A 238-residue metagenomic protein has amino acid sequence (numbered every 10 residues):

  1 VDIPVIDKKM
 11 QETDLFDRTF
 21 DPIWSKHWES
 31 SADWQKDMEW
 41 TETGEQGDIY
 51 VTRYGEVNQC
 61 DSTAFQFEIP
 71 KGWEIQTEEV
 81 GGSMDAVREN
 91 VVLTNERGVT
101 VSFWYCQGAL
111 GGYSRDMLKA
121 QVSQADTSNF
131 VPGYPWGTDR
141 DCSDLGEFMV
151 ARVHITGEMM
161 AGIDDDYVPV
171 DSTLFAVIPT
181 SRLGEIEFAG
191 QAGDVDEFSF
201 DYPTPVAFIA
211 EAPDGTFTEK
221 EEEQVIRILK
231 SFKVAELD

Functional and structural regions predicted by a protein language model:
V1, D7, F16-T19, I23 (+1 more regions): Short, well-structured beta-strand
V1-D2, E45: Bacterial Sec-dependent signal peptides at the C-terminal "C-region" and cleavage site
V5, E12, I23, W28 (+6 more regions): Generic low-complexity segments that are intrinsically disordered, proline-rich and/or Lys/Arg-biased
V5, P22, T41, I75 (+1 more regions): Assembly/interface hotspot detector across virion components, adhesins/toxins, and nucleic-acid enzymes
M10, D14-D61: N-terminal low-complexity, Pro/Thr/Ser-rich intrinsically disordered segments that act as propeptides or flexible
F20-I23, W28, A64-E79, L229-V234: Short conserved aromatic/hydrophobic patches within beta-strands of well-structured domains
V57, S62-M160: Secretory pathway targeting signatures of secreted, lumenal, and periplasmic proteins
